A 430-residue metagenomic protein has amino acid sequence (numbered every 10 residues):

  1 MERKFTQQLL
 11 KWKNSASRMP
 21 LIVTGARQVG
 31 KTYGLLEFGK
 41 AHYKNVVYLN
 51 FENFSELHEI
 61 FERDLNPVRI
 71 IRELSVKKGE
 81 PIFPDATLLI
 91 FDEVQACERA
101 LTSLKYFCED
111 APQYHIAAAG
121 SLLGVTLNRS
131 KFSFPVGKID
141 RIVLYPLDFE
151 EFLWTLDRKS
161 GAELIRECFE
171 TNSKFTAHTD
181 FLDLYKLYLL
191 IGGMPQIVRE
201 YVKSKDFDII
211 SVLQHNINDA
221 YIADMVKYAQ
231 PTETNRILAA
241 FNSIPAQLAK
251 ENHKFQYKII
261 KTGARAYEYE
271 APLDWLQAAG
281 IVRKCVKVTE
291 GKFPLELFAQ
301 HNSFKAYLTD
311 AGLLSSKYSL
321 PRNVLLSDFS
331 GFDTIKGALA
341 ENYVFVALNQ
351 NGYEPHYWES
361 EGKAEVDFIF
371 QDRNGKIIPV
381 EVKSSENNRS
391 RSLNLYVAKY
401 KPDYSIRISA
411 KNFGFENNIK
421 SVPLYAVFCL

Functional and structural regions predicted by a protein language model:
M1-N14: N-terminal pre-Walker A segment at the start of P-loop NTPase domains
K31: Conserved lysine of the Walker
G34, F38: Hydrophobic positions on the alpha1 helix immediately C-terminal to the Walker A/P-loop
N53-D85: Short glycine-rich substrate-engagement loop in P-loop NTPases that contacts/grips substrate
I90, H115-S121, V143: Structural recognition of the conserved hydrophobic beta-strand(s) that form the central parallel beta-sheet of P-loop
L127-A249: Interdomain motor-coupling "hinge/lid" segment immediately C-terminal to the ATP-binding subdomain of NTP-driven enzymes
Y145, V344, L348, V366-F370 (+2 more regions): Conserved catalytic cores of phosphodiester-cleaving nucleases, focusing on short active-site segments
R199-V366, F370-D372: Accessory nucleic acid-recognition modules appended to NTPase machines
